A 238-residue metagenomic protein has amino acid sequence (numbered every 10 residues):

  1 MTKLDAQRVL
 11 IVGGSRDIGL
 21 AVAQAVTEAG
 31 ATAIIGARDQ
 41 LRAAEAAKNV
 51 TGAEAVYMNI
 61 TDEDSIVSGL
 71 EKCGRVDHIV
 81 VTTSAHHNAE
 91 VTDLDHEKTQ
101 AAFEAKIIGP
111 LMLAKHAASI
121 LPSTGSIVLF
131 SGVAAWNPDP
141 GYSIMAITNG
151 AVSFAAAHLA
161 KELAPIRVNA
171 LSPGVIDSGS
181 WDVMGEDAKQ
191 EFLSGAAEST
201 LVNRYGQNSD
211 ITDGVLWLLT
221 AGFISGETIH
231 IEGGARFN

Functional and structural regions predicted by a protein language model:
S15, A23: N-terminal Rossmann NAD(P)H-binding glycine-rich loop of SDR-like oxidoreductase domains
N49-D64: Rossmann-fold cofactor-recognition segment
E90-V91, K98-F103, F192, A196: Substrate-binding pocket helix/loop in short-chain dehydrogenase/reductase
A102-F103, L111-M112, S126-A164, V175-I176: Catalytic loop of short-chain dehydrogenase/reductase
S153, E162-S178, I224-I231: Conserved Rossmann-fold SDR core element
I176-S199, N238: A glycine/serine/threonine-rich, flexible loop-to-helix segment that serves as the NAD(P) cofactor-binding "lid"
R204-I231, R236: C-terminal substrate-recognition "lid" of short-chain dehydrogenase/reductases
